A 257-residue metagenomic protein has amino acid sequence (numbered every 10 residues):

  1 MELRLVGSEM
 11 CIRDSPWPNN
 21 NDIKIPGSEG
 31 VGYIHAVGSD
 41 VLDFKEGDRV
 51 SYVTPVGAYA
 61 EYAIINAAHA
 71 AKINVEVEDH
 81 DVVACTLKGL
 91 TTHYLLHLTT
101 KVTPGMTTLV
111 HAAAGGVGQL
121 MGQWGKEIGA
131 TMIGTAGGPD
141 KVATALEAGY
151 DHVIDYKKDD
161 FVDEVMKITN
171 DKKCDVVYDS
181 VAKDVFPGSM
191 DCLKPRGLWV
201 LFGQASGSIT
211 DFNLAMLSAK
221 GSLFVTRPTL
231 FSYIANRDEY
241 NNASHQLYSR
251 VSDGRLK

Functional and structural regions predicted by a protein language model:
M1, S15-G57: Glycine-rich beta-strand-centered segment in the early N-terminal region that forms part of a ligand/cofactor-binding
M1-G7, C11-I12: Single conserved hydrophobic/aromatic residue that forms the stacking wall/gate of nucleotide- or nucleobase-binding
S28, A36, R49-A112, V153: NAD(P)H dinucleotide-binding glycine-rich loop of Rossmann-like/cofactor-binding domains, especially the beta1-alpha1
R49, T107, T131, G197-L198 (+1 more regions): Short glycine-centered segments of the SAM/dcSAM-binding site in methyltransferase folds
V82, T86-K158: Mid-domain Rossmann-like dinucleotide-binding core that forms the NAD(H)/NADP(H) cofactor-binding site
P139, D184-L256: Glycine-rich phosphate-binding loop and adjacent beta-alpha segment of Rossmann(oid) nucleotide-cofactor-binding
F161-D171: Short amphipathic alpha-helix with an adjacent loop that forms part of the alpha/beta core around
